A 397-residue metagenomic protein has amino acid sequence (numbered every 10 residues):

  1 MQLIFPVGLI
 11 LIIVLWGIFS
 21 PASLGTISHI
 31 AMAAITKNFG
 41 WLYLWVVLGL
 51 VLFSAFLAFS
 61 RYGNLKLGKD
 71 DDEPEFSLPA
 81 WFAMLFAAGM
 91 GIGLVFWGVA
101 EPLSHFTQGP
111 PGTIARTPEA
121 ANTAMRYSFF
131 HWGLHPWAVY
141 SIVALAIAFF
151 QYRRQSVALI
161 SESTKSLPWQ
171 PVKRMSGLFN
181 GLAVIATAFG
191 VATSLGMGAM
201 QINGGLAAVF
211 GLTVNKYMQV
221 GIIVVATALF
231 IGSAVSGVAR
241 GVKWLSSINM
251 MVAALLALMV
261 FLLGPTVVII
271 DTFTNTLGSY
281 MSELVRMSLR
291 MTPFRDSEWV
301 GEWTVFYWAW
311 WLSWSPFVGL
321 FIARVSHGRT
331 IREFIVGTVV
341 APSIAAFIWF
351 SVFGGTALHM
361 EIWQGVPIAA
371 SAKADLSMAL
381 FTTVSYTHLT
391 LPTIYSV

Functional and structural regions predicted by a protein language model:
M1, T36-G40, D70-A88, A124-L134 (+4 more regions): Transmembrane-helix boundary/entry motifs in multi-pass membrane transporters
M1-I4, G8-I18, V51-S54, G91-L94 (+3 more regions): Helix-loop-helix module between adjacent transmembrane segments
M1-P118: N-terminal alpha-helical transmembrane segments of multi-pass membrane transport and channel/translocase proteins
L9-G17, L42-F59, P79-F96, G133-F149 (+5 more regions): Hydrophobic cores of alpha-helical transmembrane segments in multi-pass integral membrane proteins
P21-I35, A55-E75, A124-H131, A146-S156 (+4 more regions): Membrane-water interface regions at transmembrane-helix termini and the short interhelical loops of multi-pass membrane
T26-M32, S60-L78, L103-R126, F149-R174 (+1 more regions): Flexible loop linkers connecting adjacent transmembrane helices in multi-pass alpha-helical membrane transporters
A183-R329, V336, A341-G365, S371-L389: Membrane-embedded translocation segments of transport machinery
H388-V397: Single conserved hydrophobic/aromatic residue that forms the stacking wall/gate of nucleotide- or nucleobase-binding
